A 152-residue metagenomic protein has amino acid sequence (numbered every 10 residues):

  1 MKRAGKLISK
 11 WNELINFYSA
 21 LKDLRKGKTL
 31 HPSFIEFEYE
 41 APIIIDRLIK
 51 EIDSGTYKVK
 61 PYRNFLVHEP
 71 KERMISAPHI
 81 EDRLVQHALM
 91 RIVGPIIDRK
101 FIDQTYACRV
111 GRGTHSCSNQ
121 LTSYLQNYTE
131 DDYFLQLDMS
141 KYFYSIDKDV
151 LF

Functional and structural regions predicted by a protein language model:
M1-D46: Non-catalytic, polymerase-adjacent accessory regions of viral genome-replication enzymes
K2-I8, M90-D147: Active-site-proximal segment of RNA-dependent polymerases
K10-G27, V59-Y62, R91-I96, Q126: Short, compositionally biased low-complexity segments
F17, L48-K71, L84: Reverse-transcriptase-like RNA-dependent polymerase core
D23-I35, F65-S76, I102-Q104: Glycine-/proline-rich flexible loop or hinge segments
F34-E38, P78, G111: Conserved phosphate/pyrophosphate-binding and hydrolysis machinery centered on Walker-type P-loop NTPases, extending
E72-I102: Conserved pre-motif C helix in the palm subdomain of viral-like polymerases
D149-F152: Short Gly/aromatic-enriched secondary-structure transition segments
